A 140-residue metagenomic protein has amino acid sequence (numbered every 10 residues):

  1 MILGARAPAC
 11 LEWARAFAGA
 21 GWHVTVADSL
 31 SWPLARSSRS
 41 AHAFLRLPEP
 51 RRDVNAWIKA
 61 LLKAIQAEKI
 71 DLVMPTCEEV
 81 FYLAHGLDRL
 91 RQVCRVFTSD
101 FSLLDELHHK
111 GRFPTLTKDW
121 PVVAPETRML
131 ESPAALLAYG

Functional and structural regions predicted by a protein language model:
M1-S99, A134: ATP-binding N-terminal substructure of ATP-dependent carboxylate-amine bond-forming enzymes
L104-G140: Active-site nucleotide/adenylate-binding loops and adjacent lid/helix of ATP-dependent enzymes
